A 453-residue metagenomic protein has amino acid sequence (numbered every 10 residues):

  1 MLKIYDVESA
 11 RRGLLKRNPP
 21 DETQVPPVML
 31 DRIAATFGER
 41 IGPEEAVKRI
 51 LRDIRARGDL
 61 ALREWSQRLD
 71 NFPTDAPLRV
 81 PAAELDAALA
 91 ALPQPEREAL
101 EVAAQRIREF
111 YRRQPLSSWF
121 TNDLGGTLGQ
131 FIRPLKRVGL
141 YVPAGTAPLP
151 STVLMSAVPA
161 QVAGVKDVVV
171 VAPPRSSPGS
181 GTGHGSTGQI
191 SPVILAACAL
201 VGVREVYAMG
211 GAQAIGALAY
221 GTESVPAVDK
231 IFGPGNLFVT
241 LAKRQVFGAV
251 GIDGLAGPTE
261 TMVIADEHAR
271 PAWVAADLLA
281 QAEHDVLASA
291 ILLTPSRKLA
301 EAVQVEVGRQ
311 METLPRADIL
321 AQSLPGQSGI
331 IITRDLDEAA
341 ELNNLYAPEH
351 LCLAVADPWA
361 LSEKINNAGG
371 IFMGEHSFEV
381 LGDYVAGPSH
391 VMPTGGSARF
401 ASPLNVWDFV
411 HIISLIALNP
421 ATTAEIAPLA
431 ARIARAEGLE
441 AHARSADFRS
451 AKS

Functional and structural regions predicted by a protein language model:
M1-K136: N-terminal Rossmann-like NAD(P)+-binding subdomain of aldehyde/semialdehyde dehydrogenases
W119-N122, L140, V170-A172, E205-G211 (+9 more regions): General beta-strand structural signal in soluble alpha/beta enzymes
F120-P192: Conserved small-residue-rich beta-alpha loop and adjacent elements that most often cradle the phosphate/pyrophosphate
K166-S176, A290-R297, G374: Short internal beta-strands
L200-S289: Conserved NAD(P)+-binding/catalytic subdomain of aldehyde/semialdehyde dehydrogenases
A280, H284, L292-A368: A glycine- and small/hydrophobic-rich beta-loop-beta segment that serves as a flexible "lid/hinge" or phosphate-binding
N344-S453: C-terminal core of ALDH-fold dehydrogenases
